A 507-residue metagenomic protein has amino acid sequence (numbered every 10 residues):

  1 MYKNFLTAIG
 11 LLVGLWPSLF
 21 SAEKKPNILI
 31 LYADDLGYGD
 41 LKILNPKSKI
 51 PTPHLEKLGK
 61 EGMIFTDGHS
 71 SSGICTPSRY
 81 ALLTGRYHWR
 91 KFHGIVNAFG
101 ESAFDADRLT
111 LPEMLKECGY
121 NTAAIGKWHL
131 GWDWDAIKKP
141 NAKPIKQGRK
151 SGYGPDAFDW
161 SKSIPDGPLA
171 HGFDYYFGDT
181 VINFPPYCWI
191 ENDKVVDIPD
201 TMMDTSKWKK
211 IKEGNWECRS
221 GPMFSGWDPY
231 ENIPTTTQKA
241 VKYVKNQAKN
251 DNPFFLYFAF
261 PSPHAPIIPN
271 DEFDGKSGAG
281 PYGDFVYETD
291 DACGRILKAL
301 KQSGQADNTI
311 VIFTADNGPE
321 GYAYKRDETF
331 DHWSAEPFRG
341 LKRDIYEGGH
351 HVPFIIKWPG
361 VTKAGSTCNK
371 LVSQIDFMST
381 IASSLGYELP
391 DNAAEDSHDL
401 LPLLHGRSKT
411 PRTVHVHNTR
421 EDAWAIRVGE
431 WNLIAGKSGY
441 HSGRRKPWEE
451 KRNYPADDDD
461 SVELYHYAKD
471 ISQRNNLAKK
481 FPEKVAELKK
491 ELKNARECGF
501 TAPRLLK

Functional and structural regions predicted by a protein language model:
Y2-L6, G10, S18-E463, I471-K507: Formylglycine-dependent sulfatase
